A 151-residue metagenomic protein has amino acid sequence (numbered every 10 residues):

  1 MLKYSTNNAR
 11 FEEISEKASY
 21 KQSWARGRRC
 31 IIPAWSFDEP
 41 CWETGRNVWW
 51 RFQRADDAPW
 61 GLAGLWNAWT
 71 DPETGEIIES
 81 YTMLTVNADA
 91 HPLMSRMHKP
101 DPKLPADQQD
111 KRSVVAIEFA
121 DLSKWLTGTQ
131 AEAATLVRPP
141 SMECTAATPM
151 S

Functional and structural regions predicted by a protein language model:
M1-S151: A structured binding-face within diverse protein domains that lines the active/interaction site
